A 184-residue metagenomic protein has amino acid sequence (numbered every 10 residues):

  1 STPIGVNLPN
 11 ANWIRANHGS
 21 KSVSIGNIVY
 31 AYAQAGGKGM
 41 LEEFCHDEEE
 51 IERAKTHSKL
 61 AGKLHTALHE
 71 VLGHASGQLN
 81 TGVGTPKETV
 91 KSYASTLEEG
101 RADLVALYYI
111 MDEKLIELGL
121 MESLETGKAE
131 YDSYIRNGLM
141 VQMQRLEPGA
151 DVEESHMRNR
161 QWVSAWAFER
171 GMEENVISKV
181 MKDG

Functional and structural regions predicted by a protein language model:
S1-E52, S58: Contiguous, non-catalytic segments that form substrate-binding/exosite surfaces or channel walls
G36-E48, E70-T85: Active-site-adjacent bridging/hinge elements
A61-Q78, A102-D103, L107: Active-site recognition of the HExxH zinc-binding catalytic motif
G73, T89, S123-G127: Eukaryotic, compositionally biased intrinsically disordered regions
G77-G100: Post-HEXXH active-site segment of zinc metalloproteases
S95-D112: An active-site-proximal "capping" alpha-helix that borders the catalytic cofactor pocket
L107-G184: Long, well-structured alpha-helical subdomains associated with metal-dependent extracellular/ecto-lumenal hydrolases
